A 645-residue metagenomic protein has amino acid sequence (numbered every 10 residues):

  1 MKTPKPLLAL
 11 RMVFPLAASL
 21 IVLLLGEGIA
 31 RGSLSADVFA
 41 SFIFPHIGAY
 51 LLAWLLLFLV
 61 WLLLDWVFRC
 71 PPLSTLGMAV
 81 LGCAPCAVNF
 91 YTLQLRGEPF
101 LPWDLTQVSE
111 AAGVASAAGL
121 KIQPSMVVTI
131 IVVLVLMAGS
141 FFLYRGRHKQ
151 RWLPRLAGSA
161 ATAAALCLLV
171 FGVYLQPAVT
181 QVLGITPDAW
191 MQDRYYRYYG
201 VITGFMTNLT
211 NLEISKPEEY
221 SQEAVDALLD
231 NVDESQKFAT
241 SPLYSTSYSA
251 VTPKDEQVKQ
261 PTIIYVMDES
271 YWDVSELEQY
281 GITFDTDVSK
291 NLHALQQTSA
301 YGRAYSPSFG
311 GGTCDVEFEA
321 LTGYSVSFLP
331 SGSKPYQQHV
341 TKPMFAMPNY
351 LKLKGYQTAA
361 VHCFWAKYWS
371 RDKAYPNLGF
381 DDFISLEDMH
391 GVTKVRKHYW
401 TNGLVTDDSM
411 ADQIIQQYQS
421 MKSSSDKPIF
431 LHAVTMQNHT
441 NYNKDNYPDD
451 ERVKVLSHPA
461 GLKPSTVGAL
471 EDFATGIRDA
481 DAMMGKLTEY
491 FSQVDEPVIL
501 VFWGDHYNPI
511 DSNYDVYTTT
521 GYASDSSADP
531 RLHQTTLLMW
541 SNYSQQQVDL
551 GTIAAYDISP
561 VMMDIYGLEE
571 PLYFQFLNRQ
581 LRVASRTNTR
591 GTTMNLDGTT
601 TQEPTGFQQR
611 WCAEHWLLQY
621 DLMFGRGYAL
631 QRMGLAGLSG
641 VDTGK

Functional and structural regions predicted by a protein language model:
M1-Y196: Transmembrane and membrane-interface helices of multi-pass, inner-membrane envelope-modifying transferases
K2-P6, Y195-Y198, S221, T466 (+1 more regions): Intrinsic-disorder-associated interaction segments
L25, A111, I202-F205, V225 (+3 more regions): Generic structural signal of hydrophobic/aromatic residues within well-ordered alpha-helices of folded domains
A53, V133, E213-S215, A224 (+3 more regions): Hydrophobic alpha-helical segments with strong N-terminal bias
R96, L105-G113, M126-V128, T203-I214 (+2 more regions): Short alpha-helical interface patches
L105-V108, Y198-I202, Q222, S289 (+2 more regions): Alpha-helix initiation and N-capping motif
G172-Y265: Membrane-interface segments at or immediately adjacent to transmembrane helices that form the boundary between
A239, L243-K259, Y265-D268, W272-K645: Solvent-exposed soluble domains appended to multi-pass membrane proteins
